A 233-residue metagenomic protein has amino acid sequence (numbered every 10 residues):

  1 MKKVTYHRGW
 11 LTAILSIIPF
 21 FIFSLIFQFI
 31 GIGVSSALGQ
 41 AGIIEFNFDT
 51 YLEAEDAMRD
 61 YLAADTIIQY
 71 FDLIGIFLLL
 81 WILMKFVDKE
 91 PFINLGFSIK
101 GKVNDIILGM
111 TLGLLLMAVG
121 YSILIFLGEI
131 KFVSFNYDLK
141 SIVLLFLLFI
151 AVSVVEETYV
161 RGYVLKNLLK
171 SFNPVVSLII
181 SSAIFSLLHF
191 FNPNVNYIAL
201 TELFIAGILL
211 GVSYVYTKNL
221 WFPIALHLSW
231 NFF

Functional and structural regions predicted by a protein language model:
M1-P91: N-terminal, membrane-interfacial amphipathic/helix-forming hydrophobic leader that caps and precedes the first
G9, P91, G101-N104, D138-L139 (+3 more regions): Membrane-helix interface segments
W10-I18, I67-Y70, I106-T111, I142-V143 (+3 more regions): Hydrophobic alpha-helical transmembrane segments
F27-F29, A199-F233: Functionally important transmembrane alpha-helices
V34-I67, K89-T158, L165-K170: Juxtamembrane helix-loop-helix connectors linking adjacent transmembrane helices in multi-pass membrane enzymes
Y70-L78, L139-L147, V155, T201-I208: Membrane-embedded alpha-helical segments of multi-pass membrane proteins, especially the transmembrane helices
M117-G120, N173-F190, F204: Small-polar-interrupted transmembrane alpha-helices in polytopic inner-membrane proteins
V155-I180, V212-N219: Membrane-interface helix/loop boundary segments of multi-pass membrane proteins
